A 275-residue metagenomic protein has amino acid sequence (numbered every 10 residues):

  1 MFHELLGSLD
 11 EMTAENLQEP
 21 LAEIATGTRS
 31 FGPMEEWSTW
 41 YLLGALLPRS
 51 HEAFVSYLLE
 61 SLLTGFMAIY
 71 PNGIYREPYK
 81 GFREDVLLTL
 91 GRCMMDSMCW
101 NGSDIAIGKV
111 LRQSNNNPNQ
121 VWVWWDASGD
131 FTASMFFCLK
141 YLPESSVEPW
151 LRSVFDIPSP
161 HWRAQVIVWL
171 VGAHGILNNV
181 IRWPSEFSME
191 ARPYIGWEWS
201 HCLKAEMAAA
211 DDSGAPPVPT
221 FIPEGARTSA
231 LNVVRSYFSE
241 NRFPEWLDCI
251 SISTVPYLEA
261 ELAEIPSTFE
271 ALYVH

Functional and structural regions predicted by a protein language model:
M1-E36, W40, S56, L272-H275: Long, low-complexity, highly charged intrinsically disordered regions
H3, Q18, A22, L87-M95 (+5 more regions): Generic detector of well-ordered alpha-helical segments enriched in charged/polar residues, highlighting helical
T13, P143, S239-E240: Helix N-terminus capping/helix-initiation residues
T13, T26-T28, T39, T64 (+6 more regions): Residue-identity detector for threonine
S30-M207: Eukaryote-skewed repeat-based solenoidal scaffolds used as protein-protein interaction platforms, primarily
I176-H275: Terminal, non-catalytic domain-edge segments
